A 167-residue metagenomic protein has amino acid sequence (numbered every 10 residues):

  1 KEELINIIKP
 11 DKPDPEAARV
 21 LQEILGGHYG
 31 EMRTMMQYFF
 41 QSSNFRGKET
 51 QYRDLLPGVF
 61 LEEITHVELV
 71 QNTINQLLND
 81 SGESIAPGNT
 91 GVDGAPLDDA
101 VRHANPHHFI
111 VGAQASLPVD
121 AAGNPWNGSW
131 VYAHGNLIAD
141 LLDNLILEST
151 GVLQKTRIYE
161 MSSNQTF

Functional and structural regions predicted by a protein language model:
K1-F167: Non-heme di-metal
